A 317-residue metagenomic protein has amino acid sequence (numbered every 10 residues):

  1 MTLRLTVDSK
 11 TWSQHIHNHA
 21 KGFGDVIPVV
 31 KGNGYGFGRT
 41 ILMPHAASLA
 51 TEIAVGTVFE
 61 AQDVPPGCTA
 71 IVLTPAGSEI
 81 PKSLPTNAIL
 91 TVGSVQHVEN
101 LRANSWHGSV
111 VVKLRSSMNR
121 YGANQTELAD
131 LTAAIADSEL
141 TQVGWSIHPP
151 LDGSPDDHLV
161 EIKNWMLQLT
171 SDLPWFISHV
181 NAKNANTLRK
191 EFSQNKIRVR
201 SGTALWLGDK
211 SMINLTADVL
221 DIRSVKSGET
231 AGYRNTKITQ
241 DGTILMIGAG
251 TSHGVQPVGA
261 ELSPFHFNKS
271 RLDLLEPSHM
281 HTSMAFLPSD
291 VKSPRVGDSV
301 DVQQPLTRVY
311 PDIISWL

Functional and structural regions predicted by a protein language model:
L3-Q14, G24-Q168: Active-site-proximal beta-alpha core segment in soluble small-molecule metabolic enzymes
L5-D8, S13-I16, P28, A76-S78 (+4 more regions): Active-site anion/phosphate-binding pocket segments in diverse small-molecule metabolic enzymes
